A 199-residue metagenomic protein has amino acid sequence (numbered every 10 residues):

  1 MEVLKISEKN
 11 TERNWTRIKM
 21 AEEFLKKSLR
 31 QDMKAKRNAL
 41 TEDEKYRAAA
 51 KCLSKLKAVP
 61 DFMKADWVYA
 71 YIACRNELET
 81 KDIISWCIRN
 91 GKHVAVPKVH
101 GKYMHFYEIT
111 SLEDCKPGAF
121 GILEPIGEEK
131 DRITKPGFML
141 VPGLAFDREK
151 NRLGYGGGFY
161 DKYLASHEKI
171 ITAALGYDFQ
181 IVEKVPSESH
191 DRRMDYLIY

Functional and structural regions predicted by a protein language model:
M1-K19: N-terminal amphipathic/basic-hydrophobic helices that include classical n-h-c signal peptides and signal-anchor
S7, S54, M63, N151-R152: Alpha-helical protein-protein interaction elements
W15, M20-T134: N-terminal active-site beta-alpha-beta segment that forms phosphate/nucleotide-binding and substrate-recognition loops
H105-Y199: Conserved phosphate- and dinucleotide-binding cores of soluble alpha/beta proteins, encompassing both enzyme active
